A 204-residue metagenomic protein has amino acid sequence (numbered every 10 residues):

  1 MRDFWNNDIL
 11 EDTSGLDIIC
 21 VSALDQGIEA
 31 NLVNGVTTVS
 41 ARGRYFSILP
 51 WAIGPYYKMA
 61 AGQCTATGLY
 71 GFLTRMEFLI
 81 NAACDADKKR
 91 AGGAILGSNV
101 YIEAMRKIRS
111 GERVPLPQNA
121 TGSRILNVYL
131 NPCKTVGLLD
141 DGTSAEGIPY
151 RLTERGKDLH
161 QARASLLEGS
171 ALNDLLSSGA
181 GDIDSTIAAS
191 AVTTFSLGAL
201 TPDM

Functional and structural regions predicted by a protein language model:
M1-R124: Short, amphipathic alpha-helical interface elements at domain boundaries that mediate macromolecular binding
N127-M204: Accessory beta->alpha helical hairpin/"wing" motif in late/C-terminal subdomains of nucleic-acid enzymes
